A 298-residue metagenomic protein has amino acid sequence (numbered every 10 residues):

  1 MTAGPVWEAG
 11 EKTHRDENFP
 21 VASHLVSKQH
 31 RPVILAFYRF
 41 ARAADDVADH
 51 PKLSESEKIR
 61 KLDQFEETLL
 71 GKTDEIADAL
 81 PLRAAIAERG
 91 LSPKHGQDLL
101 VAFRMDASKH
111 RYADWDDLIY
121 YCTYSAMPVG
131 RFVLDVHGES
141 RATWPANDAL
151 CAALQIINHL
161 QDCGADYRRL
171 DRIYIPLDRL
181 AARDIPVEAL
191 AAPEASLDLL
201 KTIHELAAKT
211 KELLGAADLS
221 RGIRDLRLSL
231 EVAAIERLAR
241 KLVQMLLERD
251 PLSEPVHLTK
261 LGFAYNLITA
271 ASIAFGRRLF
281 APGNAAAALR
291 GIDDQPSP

Functional and structural regions predicted by a protein language model:
M1-L154, L160, A165-P298: Catalytic cores of Mg2+-dependent Asp-rich isoprenoid enzymes
